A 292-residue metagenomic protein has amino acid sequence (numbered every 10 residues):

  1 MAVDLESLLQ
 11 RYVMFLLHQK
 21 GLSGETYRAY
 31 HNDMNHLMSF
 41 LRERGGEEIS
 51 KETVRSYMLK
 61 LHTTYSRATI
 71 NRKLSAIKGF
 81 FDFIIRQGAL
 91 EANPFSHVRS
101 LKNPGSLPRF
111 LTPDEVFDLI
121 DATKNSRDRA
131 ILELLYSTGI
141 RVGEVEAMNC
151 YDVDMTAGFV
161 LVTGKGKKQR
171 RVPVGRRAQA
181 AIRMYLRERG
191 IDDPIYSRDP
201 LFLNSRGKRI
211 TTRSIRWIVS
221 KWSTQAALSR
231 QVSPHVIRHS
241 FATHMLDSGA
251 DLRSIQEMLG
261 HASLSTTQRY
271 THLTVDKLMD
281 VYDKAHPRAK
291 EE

Functional and structural regions predicted by a protein language model:
M1-E292: Conserved catalytic core of the tyrosine transesterase superfamily
